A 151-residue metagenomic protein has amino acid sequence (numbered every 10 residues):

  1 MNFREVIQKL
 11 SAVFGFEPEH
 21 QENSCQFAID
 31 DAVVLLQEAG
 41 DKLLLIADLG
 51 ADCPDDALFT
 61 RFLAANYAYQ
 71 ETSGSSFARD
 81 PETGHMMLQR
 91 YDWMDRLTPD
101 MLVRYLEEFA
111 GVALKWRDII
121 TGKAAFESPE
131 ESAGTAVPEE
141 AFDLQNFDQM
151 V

Functional and structural regions predicted by a protein language model:
M1-D56: N-terminal catalytic cores of peptidoglycan-degrading enzymes
A12, T60, A64-Y69, E107-D118: Short, intrinsically disordered, mixed-charge
H20-S24, T72-D80, D118-A133: Short glycine-rich, low-complexity/disordered patches
V34-L35, D95-L97: Short, charged/polar, Gly/Pro-enriched secondary-structure boundary elements
D48-G84, Y91: Short, internal acidic amphipathic alpha-helical interface segments that mediate docking to partner proteins
Q89-D95: Charged, low-complexity intrinsically disordered regions
R96-E131: A contiguous, mid-protein "functional segment" used to position or interact with cofactors/ions or partner subunits
T121-V151: Short terminal or interdomain "cap/linker" segment that borders an active site or interface and mediates
